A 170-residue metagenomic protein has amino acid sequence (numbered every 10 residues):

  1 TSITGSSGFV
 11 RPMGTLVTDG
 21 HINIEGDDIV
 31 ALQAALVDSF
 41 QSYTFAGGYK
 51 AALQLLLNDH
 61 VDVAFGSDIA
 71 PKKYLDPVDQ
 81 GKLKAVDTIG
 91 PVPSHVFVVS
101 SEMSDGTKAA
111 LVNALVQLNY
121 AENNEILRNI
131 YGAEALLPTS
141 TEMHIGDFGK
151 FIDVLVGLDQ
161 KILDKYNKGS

Functional and structural regions predicted by a protein language model:
T1-L53, N58: Bilobed "Venus flytrap"/periplasmic-binding protein-like clamshell domains and structurally analogous long
S2, G20, H60, D68 (+3 more regions): Sec/Tat-exported extracytoplasmic proteins
I3, G48-Y49, S67-A70, T88 (+1 more regions): Histidine- and/or cysteine-centered catalytic micro-motif in compact active-site loops
R11, S94-V98: Short, charged, surface-exposed secondary-structure boundary motifs
T15-T18, L53-K82, P91: A ligand-binding cleft/hinge motif common to bilobed small-molecule-binding domains
D87-P93: Short Pro/Gly-enriched coil loops immediately N-terminal to beta-strands
V98-V99, M103-S170: An extracytoplasmic/periplasmic, membrane-proximal ligand-sensing/linker region
